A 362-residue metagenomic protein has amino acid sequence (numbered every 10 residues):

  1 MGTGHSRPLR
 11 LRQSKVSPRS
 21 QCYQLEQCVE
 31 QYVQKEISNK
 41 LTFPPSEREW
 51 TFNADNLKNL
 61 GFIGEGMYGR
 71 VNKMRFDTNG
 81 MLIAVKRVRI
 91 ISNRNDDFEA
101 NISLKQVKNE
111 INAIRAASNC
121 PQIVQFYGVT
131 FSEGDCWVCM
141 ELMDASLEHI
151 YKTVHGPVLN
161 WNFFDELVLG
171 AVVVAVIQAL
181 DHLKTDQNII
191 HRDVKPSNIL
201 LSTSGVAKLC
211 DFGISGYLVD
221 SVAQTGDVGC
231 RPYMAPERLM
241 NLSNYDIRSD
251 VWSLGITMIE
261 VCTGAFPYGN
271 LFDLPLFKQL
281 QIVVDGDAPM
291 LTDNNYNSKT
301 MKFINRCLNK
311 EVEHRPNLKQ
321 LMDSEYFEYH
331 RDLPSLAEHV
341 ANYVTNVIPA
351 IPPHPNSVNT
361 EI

Functional and structural regions predicted by a protein language model:
R70-R75, N79-N93: Glycine-rich ATP phosphate-binding loop
V88-A117: Conserved N-lobe beta3->alphaC-helix segment of eukaryotic protein kinase catalytic domains
G128-V129: A short, aromatic-enriched beta-strand patch in the conserved N-lobe beta-sheet of the protein kinase catalytic domain
E133-S146: Conserved short submotifs of the Hanks-type protein kinase catalytic core that shape the nucleotide-binding pocket
V172-V173: Activation segment signature within eukaryotic-like protein kinase domains
K184-L201: Catalytic-loop of the protein kinase fold
